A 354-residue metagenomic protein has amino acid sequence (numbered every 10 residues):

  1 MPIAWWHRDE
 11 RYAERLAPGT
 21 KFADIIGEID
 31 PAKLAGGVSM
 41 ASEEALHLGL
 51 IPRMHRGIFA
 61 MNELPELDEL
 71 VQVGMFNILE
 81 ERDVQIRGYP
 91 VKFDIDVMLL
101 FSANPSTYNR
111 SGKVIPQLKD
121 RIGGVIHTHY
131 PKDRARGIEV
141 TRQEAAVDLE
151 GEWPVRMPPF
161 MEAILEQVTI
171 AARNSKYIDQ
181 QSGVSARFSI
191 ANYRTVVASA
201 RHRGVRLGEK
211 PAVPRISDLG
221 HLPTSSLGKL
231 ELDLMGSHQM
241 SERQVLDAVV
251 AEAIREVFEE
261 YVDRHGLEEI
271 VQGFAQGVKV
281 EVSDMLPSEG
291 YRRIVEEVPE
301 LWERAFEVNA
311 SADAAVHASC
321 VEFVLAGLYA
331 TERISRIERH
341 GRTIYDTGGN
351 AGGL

Functional and structural regions predicted by a protein language model:
M1-A4, R8-A13, A17-L50, H55-W153 (+1 more regions): Canonical AAA+ ATPase core
E28, I78, V168, I216-L222: Short acidic/histidine-centered micro-motifs embedded in hydrophobic/aromatic stretches that mark compact functional
L48-G49, E162, S185-A191, I270-V278: Amphipathic alpha-helical surface "interface" segments used for docking/oligomerization or membrane association within
M61, D179-A186: Short, charged/polar micro-motifs that form catalytic or ligand-binding hotspots
D96, P159-A163, G183-I190, S217: An alpha-helix initiation/capping motif
N109-K113, K119-S182, G204-E209, L232-M240 (+1 more regions): Conserved C-terminal "switch" segment of AAA+ ATPases
A163-Q167, R187-V205: C-terminal helical "lid" of AAA+/P-loop NTPase domains
Q181, R201-L354: C-terminal engagement/docking regions of AAA+ P-loop ATPases
